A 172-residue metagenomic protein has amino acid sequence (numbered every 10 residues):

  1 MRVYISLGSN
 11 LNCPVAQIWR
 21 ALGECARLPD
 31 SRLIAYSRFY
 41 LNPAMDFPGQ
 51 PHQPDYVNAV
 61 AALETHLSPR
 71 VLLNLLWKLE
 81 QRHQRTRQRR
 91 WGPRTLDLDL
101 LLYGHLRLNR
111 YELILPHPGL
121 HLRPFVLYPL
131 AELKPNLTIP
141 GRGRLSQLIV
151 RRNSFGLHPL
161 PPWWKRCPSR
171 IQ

Functional and structural regions predicted by a protein language model:
M1-P43: N-terminal beta1-alpha1 ligand-phosphate binding loop
C13, M45-V57, L67-Q172: Flexible, gly/pro- and Lys/Arg-enriched active-site loops
A61: Short basic (Lys/Arg) and small-residue
